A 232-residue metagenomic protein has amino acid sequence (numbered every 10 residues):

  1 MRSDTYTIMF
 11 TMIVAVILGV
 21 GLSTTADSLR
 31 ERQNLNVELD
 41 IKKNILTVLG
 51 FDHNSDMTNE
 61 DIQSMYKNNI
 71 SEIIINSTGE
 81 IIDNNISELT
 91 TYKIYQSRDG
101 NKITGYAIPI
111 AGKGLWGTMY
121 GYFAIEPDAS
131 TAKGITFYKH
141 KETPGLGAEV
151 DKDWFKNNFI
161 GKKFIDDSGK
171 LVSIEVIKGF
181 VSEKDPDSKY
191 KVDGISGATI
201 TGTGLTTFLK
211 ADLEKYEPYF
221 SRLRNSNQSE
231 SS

Functional and structural regions predicted by a protein language model:
R2-S232: Flexible, solvent-exposed loop/hinge segments and secondary-structure transition points
